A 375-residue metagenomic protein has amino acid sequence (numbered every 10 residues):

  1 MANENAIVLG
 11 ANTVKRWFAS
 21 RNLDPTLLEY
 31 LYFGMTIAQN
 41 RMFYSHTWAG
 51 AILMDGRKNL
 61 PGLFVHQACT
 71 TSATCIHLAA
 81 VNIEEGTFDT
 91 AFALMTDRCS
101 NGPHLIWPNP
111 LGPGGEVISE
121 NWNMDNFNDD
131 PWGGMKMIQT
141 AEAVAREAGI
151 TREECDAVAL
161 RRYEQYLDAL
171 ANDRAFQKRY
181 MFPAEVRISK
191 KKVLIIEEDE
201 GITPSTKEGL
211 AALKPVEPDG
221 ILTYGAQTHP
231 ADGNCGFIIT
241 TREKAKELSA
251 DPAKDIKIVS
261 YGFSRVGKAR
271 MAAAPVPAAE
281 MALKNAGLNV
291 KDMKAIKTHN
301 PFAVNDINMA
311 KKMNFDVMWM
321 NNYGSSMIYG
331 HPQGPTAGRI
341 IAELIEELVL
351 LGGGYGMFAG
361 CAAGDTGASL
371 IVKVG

Functional and structural regions predicted by a protein language model:
M1-N5, E120, R146, S205-A273 (+6 more regions): Condensing-enzyme catalytic core mediating Claisen C-C bond formation in acyl metabolism
A2-H77, N82-L111, R179-I196, V290-M313: Conserved beta-ketoacyl condensing-enzyme motif
A2-N12, S20, E154-E247, K312 (+1 more regions): N-terminal extracellular/periplasmic Venus flytrap/periplasmic-binding protein-like
E4, M35-T90, P131-K136, P204-H229 (+2 more regions): Conserved catalytic cysteine-centered active-site region of acyl-thioester-dependent Claisen-condensing enzymes
A6-N22, S45-A49, C75-L78, I138-V144 (+5 more regions): Short, well-ordered amphipathic alpha-helical segments that serve as non-catalytic structural scaffolds within diverse
H66-D97, A145-A175, F237-K244, K311 (+2 more regions): Active-site-proximal alpha-helical scaffold in enzymes
T90-A143: Flexible glycine-/small-residue-enriched beta->alpha junction loops that bind anionic phosphate/pyrophosphate groups
I188, V259-I328: Active-site pocket-lining segment
